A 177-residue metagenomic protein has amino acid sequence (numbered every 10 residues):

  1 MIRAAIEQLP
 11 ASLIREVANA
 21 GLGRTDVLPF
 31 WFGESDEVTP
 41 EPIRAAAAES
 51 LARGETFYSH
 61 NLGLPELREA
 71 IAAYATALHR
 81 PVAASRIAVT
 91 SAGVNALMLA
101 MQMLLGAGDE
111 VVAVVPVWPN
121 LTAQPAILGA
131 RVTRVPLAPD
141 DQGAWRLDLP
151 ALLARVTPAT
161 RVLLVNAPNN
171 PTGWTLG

Functional and structural regions predicted by a protein language model:
E7-A92, L99: N-terminal small-domain helix-loop-helix segment of the aminotransferase-like
A20, A100, A151-R155: CheY-like receiver
R86, M103-P125: Conserved PLP-anchoring active-site segment centered on the Schiff-base-forming lysine
V115, R134-P139: Short beta->alpha connector loops at strand-helix junctions that form conserved, small/polar/Pro-enriched
I127-T133: A short helix-loop-beta submotif of the ANL/AMP-binding
L137-G177: Active-site phosphate-binding strand-loop segment of PLP-dependent enzymes
